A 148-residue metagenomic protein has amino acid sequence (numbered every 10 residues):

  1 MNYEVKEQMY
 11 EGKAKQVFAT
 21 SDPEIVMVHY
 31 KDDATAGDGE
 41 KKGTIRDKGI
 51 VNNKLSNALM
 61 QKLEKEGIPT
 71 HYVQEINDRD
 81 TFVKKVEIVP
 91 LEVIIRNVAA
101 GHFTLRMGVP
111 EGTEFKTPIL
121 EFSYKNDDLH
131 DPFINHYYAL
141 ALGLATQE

Functional and structural regions predicted by a protein language model:
N2-S123: Active-site loop/lid in soluble adenylation, ligation, and acyl-transfer enzymes
S123-L142: A structural motif
L144-E148: A long amphipathic alpha-helix within ATP-dependent nucleotide-binding catalytic cores
